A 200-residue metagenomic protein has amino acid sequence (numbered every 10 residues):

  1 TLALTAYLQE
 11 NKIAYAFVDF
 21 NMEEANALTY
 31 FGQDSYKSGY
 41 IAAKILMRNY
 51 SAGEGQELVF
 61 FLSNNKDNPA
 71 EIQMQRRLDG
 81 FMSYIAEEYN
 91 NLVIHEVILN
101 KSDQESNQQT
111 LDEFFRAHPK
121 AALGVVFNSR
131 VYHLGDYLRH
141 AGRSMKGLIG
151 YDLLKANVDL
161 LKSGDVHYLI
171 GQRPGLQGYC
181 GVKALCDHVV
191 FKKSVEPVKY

Functional and structural regions predicted by a protein language model:
T1-Q9, F81, H95-V158: Hydrophobic alpha-helical
A3-K37, L154-K162: Flexible loop/hinge segments that line or gate small-molecule binding clefts
L28, A122-L123, H167: Conserved acidic residues
G32-Y40, F61-S83, L92-Q109, V126-R130 (+2 more regions): Hinge/beta->alpha junction and helix N-cap segments in small-molecule ligand-binding domains
Y40-V59: A conserved helix-loop-strand patch within extracytoplasmic ligand-binding domains of the periplasmic binding
I45, N49, F114, A184-F191: C-terminal alpha-helix
P69, I85, R173-Y200: Hinge/cleft segment of the Venus flytrap/periplasmic-binding protein
R143, D165-V166: Glycine-enriched alpha-helix->loop->beta-strand junction motifs that scaffold or abut catalytic
